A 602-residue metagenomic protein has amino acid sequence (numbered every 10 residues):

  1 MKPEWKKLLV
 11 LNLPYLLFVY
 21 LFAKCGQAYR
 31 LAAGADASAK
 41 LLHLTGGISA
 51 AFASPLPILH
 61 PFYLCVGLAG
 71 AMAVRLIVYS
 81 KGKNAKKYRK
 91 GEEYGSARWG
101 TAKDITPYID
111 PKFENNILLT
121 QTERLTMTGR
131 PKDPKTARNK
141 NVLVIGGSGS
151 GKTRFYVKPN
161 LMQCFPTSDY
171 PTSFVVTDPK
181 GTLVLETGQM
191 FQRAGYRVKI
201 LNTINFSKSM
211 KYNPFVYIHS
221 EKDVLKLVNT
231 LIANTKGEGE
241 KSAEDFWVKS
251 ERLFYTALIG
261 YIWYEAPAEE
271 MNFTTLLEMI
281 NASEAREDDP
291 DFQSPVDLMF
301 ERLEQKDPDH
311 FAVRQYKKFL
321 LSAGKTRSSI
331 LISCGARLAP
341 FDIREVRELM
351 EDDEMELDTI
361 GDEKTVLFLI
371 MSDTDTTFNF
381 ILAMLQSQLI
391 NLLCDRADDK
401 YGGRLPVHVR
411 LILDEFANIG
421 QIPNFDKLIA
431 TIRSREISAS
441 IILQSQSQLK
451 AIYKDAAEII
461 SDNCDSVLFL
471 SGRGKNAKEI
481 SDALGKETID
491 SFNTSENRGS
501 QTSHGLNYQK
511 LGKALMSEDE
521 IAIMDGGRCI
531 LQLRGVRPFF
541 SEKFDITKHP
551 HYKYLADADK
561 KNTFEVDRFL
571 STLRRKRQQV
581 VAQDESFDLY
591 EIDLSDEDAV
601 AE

Functional and structural regions predicted by a protein language model:
M1-S150, R154-M162, T167-D169, R498 (+1 more regions): Basic- and hydrophobic-enriched, low-structure N-terminal and domain-boundary segments that flank ATP-binding catalytic
K24, M127, K132-I437, I452 (+4 more regions): P-loop NTPase motor domains
S38-L41, A51-F52, N497-S503, G526 (+2 more regions): Extended hydrophobic/Leu-rich segments
A51-S54, F62-N116, E221-L231, M279-A282 (+4 more regions): Short alpha-helical interface patches
I109-D110, L125-P131, K236-F246, A268 (+1 more regions): Low-complexity, polar-biased intrinsically disordered regions enriched in Pro/Ser/Thr/Gly
F113, L119, F380-Q388, I480: Conserved long hydrophobic alpha-helices within structured protein cores
I429-I530: Conserved ATP-driven motor cores of ASCE-family P-loop NTPases powering translocation/secretion/packaging/pilus
